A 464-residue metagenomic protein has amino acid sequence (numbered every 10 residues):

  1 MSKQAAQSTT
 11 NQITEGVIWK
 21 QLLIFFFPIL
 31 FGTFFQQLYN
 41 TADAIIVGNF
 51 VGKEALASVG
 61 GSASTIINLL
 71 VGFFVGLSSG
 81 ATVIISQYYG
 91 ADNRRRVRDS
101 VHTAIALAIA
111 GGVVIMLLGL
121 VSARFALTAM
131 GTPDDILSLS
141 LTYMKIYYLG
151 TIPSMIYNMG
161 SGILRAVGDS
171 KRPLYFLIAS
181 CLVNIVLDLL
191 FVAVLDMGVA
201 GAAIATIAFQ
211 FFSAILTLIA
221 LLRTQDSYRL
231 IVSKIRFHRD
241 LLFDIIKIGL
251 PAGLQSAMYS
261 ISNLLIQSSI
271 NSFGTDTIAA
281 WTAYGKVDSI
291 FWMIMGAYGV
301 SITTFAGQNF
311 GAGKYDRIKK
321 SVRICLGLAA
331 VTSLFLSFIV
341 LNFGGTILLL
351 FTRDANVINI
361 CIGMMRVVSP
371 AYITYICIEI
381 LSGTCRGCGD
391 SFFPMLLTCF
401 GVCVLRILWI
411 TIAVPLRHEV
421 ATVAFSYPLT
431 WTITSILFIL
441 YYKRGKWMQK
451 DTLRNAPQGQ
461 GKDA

Functional and structural regions predicted by a protein language model:
M1-F26, I85-G150, V194-L250, A306-A371 (+1 more regions): Short alpha-helical transmembrane segments in multi-pass integral membrane proteins
E15, W19-L38, A42, I66-F73 (+8 more regions): Residue-level signal for short hydrophobic patches within transmembrane helices of multi-pass membrane transporters
I24-D43, I146, Y157, S180 (+5 more regions): Transmembrane helical elements of multi-pass membrane transporters/channels
I29, T33, I45, V83 (+15 more regions): Transmembrane alpha-helix boundary and packing residues in multipass membrane permease domains and related
F34, L38-A57, L127-D134, L190-M197 (+5 more regions): Helix-terminus/linker motif at the lipid-water interface of multi-pass membrane proteins
V51-T65, S140, M144, A203 (+3 more regions): Small-residue hotspots at the loop-to-helix junctions and early N-terminal turns of transmembrane alpha-helices
L56-L117, S154-P173, A280-F338, N342-G344 (+2 more regions): Small-residue-rich hydrophobic transmembrane alpha-helices
S78, I146-R165, P173-C181, A202-T217 (+4 more regions): Short runs within selected transmembrane alpha-helices of multi-pass transporters and secretion channels
